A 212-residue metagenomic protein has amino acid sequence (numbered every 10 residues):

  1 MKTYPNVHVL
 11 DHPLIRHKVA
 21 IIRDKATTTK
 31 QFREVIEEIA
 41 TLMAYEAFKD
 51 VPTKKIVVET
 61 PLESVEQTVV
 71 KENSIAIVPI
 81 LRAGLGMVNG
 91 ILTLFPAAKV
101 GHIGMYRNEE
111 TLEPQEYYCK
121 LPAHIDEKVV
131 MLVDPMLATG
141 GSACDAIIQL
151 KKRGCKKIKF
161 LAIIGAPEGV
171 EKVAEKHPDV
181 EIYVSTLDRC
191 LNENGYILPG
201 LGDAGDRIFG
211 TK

Functional and structural regions predicted by a protein language model:
M1-K212: PRPP-associated nucleotide enzymes
